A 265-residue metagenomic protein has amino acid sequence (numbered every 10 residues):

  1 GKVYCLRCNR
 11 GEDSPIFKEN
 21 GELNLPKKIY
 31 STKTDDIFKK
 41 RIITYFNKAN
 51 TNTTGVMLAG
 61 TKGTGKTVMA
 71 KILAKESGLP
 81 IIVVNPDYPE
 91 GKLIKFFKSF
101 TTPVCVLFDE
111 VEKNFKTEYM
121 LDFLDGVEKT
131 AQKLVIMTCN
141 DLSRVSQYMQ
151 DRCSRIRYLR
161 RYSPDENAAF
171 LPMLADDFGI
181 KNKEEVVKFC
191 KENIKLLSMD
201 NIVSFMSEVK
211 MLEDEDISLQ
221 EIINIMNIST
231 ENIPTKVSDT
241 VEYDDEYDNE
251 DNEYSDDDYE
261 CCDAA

Functional and structural regions predicted by a protein language model:
G1-T44, N50-N52, L58-G63, M69 (+2 more regions): AAA+ P-loop ATPase mechanoenzymes
I43-N47, A74, K98, L124-E128 (+1 more regions): Signal for well-folded cores of large energy- and translation-related assemblies
T51-N52, F100-T102, K129-K133: Short loop/turn elements that form and flank the Walker-type P-loop nucleotide-binding site in RecA-like NTPase cores
V56, V106-F108: Hydrophobic positions in the central parallel beta-sheet of the AAA+
A70-K71, K75, I202: Hydrophobic transmembrane helix bundles of membrane-integrated enzymes that assemble and modify cell-envelope
A74-P103, F115-E118: Short glycine-rich substrate-engagement loop in P-loop NTPases that contacts/grips substrate
E112-Y158: Conserved catalytic/switch belt of AAA+ P-loop NTPases
D151-A265: C-terminal alpha-helical "lid" subdomain
